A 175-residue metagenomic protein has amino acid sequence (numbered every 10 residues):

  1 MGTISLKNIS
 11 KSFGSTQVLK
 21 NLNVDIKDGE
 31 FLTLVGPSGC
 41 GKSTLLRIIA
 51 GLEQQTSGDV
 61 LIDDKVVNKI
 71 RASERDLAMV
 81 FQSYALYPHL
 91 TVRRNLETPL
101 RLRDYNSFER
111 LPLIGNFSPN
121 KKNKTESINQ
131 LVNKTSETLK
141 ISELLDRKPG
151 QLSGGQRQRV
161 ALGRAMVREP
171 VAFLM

Functional and structural regions predicted by a protein language model:
V35-P37: The feature captures the beta-strand-to-loop junction immediately N-terminal to the Walker
A50: Helix-to-loop junction immediately C-terminal to a conserved catalytic motif
G58-V66: Conserved ABC transporter NBD signature motif
V66-N68, E97, R101-E143: Conserved ABC ATPase "signature" region
K148-L152, Q156: Conserved ABC ATPase signature
L162: Hydrophobic anchor residue at the start of the ABC signature
